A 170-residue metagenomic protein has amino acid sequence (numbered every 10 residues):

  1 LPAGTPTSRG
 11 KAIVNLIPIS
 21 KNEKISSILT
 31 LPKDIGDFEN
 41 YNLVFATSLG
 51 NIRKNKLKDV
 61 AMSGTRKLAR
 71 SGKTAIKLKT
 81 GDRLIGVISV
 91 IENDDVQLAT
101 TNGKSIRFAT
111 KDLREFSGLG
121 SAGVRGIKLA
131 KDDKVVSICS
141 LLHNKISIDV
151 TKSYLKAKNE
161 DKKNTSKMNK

Functional and structural regions predicted by a protein language model:
L1-K170: C-terminal interaction appendages of subunits in large macromolecular complexes
